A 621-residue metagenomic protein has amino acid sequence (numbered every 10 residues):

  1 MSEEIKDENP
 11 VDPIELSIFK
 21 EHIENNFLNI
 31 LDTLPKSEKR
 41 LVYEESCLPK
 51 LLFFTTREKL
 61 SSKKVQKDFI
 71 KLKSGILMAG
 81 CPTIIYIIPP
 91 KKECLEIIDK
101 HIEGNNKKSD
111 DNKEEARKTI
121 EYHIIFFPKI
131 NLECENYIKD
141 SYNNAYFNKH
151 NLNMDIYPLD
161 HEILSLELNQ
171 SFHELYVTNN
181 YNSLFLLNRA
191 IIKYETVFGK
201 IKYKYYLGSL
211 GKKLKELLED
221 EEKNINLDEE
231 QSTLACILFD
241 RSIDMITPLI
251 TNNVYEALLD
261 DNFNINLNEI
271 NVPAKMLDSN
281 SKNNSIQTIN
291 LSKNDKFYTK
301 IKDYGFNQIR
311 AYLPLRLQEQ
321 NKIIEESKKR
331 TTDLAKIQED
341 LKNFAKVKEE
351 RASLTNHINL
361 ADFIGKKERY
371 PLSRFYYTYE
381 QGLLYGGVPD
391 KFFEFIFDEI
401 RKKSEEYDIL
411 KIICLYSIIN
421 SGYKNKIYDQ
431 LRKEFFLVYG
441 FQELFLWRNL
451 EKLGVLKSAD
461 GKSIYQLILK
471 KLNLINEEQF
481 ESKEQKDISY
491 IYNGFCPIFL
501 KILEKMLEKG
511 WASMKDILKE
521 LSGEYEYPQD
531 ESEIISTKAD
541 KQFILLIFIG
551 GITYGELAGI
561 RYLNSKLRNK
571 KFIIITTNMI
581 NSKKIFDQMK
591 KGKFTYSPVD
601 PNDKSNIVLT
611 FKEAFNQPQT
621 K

Functional and structural regions predicted by a protein language model:
M1-K621: Extended, well-folded catalytic/binding cores that form a central cleft or groove in large enzyme and scaffold domains
